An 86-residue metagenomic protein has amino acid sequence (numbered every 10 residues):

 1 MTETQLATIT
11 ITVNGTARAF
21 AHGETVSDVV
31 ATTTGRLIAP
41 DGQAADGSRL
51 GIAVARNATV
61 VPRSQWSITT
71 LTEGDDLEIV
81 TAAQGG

Functional and structural regions predicted by a protein language model:
M1-G85: Ubiquitin-like/PB1-type beta-grasp interaction modules and other compact soluble beta-rich domains
